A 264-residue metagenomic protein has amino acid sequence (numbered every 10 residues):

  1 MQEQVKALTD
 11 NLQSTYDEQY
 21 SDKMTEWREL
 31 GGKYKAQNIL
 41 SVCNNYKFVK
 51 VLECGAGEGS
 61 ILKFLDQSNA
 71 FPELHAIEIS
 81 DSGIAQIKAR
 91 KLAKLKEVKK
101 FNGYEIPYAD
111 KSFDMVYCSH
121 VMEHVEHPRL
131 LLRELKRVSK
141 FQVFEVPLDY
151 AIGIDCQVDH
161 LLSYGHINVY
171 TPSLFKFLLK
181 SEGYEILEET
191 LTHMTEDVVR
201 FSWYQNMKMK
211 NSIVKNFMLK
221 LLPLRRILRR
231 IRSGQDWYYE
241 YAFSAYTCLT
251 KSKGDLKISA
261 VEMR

Functional and structural regions predicted by a protein language model:
M1-A109, M115, L132, G165-N168 (+3 more regions): Conserved N-terminal segment of class I S-adenosyl-L-methionine
K23, F144-N168: Short, glycine-/aromatic-enriched active-site segment of Class I SAM-dependent methyltransferases
K88-A89, I154-V158, V198-Y204: Short aromatic-enriched loop/helix-cap "lid" or pocket-rim segments at secondary-structure transitions that line
C118-V121: A short beta-strand submotif of the Rossmann-like class I SAM-dependent methyltransferase core that lines
H124: Di-metal (Zn2+ and/or Mg2+/Mn2+) metal-binding site signature of metallo-dependent hydrolases with the MBL/beta-CASP
R129-F144: A short glycine-rich, Lys/Arg-flanked "PGG" loop and its adjoining helix->strand segment in the class I
F175-T192: A SAM-dependent methyltransferase catalytic signature shared across enzymes that methylate proteins
L187-L222, A242-S244: Conserved catalytic loop of SAM-dependent methyltransferase domains
